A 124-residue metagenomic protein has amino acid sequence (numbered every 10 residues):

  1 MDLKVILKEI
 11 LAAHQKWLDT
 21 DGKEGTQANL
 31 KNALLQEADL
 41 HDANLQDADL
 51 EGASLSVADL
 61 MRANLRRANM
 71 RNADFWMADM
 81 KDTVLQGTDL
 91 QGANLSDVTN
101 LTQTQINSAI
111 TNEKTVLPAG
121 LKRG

Functional and structural regions predicted by a protein language model:
D2-A12, K16-G124: Tandem repeat scaffolds
